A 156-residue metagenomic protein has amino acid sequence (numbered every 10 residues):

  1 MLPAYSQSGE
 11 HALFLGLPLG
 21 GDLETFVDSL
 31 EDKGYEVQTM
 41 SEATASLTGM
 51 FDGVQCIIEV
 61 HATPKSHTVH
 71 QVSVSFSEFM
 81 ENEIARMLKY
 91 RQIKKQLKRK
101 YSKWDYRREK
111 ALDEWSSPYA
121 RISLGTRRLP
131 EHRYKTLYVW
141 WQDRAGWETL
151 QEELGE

Functional and structural regions predicted by a protein language model:
Y5-E42, F76-E156: Non-cytosolic coordination micro-motifs
L47-I93: Mid-chain, structured segments of secreted extracytoplasmic proteins
